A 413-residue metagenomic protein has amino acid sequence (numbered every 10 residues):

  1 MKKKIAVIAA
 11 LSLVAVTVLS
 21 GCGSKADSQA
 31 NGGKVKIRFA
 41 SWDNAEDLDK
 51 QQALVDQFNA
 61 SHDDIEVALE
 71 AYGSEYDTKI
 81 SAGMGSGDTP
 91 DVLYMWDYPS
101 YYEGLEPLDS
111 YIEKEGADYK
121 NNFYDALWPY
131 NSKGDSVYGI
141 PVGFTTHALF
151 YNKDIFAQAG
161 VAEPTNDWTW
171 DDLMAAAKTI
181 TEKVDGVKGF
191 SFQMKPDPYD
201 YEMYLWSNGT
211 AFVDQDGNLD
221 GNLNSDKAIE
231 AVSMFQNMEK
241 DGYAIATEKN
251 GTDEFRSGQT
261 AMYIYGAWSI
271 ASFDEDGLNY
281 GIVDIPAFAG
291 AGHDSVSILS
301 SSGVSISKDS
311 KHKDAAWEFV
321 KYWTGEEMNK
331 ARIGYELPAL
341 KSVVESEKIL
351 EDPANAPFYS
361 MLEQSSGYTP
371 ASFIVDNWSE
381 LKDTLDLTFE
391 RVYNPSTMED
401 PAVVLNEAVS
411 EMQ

Functional and structural regions predicted by a protein language model:
K4-A10, L19-P99, E115-Y119, E163 (+5 more regions): Conserved N-terminal structural module of periplasmic/extracytoplasmic solute-binding proteins
A60-S61, E66-A68, A159, S233 (+5 more regions): Extracytoplasmic/periplasmic substrate-recognition and gating elements
A71-K79, W168-M174, A244-S257: Short helix-initiation/N-cap motifs at beta->coil->alpha
A82, D91, A117-I155, K188 (+2 more regions): A structural signal for short loop-to-beta-strand junctions that line the ligand-binding cleft of periplasmic/secreted
W96-A148, G281-D284, E351-A354: Hinge/lid segment of periplasmic solute-binding proteins
G134-V142, H147, D172-D220, T260: Extracytoplasmic/periplasmic solute-binding protein
A177, G217-A246: Glycine-centered hinge/linker elements that transmit conformational signals in sensory and ligand-binding systems
G334-L387, R391: Long, aromatic- and glycine/proline-rich binding clefts that accommodate carbohydrate-like moieties
